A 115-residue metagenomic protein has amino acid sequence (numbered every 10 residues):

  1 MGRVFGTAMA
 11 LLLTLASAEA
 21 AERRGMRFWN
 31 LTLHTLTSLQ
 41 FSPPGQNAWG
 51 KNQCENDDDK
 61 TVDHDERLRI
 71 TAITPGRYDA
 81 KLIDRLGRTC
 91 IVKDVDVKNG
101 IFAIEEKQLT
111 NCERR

Functional and structural regions predicted by a protein language model:
G6-T14: Bacterial N-terminal signal peptides
A16-A20: Sec/Tat signal peptide C-region and signal peptidase I cleavage site
E22-M26: Structural beta-strand segments of beta-rich domains
F28-L33: Asparagine-centered strand-capping/turn motif at beta-strand->loop junctions
H34-S38: Short acidic/proline- and small/hydrophobic-mixed sequence motifs that coincide with surface turns and coil-to-beta
W49-T74: Intrinsically disordered, low-complexity Pro/Gly/Ser/Thr-rich segments with frequent PxxP/GP/PP motifs and embedded
I83-R115: Structured interaction patches on ligand/partner-binding surfaces of diverse proteins
